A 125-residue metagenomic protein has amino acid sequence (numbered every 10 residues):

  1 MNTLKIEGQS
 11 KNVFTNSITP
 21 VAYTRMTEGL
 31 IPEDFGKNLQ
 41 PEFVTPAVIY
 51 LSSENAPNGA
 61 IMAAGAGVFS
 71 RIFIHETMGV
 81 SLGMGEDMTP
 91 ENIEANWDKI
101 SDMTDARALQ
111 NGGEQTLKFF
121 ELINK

Functional and structural regions predicted by a protein language model:
M1-N2, I6, T45: Conserved active-site helix of classical SDR/Rossmann-fold NAD(P)-dependent CH-OH oxidoreductases
N2, P20, T24-T27, Q40 (+2 more regions): Alpha-helical context
K5, T27, V48-I49: Generic hydrophobic alpha-helical scaffold/packing signal
K5-I18, A56-A64: Conserved Rossmann-fold SDR core element
S10, T15-L30, P90-E91: C-terminal beta-strand-loop-alpha-helix "lid" module of Rossmann-like NAD(P)-dependent dehydrogenases
F35-N124: C-terminal helical subdomain
